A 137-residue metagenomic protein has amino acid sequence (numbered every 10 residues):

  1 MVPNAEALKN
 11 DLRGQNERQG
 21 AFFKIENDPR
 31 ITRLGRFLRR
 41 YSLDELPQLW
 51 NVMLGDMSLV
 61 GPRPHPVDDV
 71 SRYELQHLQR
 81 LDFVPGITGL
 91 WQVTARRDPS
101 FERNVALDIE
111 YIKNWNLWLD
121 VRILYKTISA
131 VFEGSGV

Functional and structural regions predicted by a protein language model:
M1-V137: Conserved small/aromatic sequence motifs within transmembrane helices
